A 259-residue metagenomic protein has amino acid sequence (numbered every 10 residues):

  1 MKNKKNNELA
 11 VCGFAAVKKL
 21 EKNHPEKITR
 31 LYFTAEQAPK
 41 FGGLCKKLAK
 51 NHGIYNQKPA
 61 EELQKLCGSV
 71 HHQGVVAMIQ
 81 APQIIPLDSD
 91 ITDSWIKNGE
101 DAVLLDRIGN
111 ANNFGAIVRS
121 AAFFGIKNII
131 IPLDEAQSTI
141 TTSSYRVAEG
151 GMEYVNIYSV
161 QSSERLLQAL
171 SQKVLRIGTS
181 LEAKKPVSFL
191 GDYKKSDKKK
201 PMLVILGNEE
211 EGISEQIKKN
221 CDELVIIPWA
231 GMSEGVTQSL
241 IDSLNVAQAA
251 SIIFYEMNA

Functional and structural regions predicted by a protein language model:
M1-D93, A259: N-terminal positively charged helical leader segments and presequences
G13, D106, N113, S214 (+1 more regions): Active-site helix-initiating loop/hinge in glycosyltransferases
A15, E26, F33, Q37 (+2 more regions): RNA substrate-binding interface of SAM-dependent RNA methyltransferases
K18, F123, S143-G151, E215-A259: Structured adenosyl-cofactor binding patch, chiefly the S-adenosyl-L-methionine
K40, A136-S143, E211-N220: Short, glycine/polar-rich helix-capping loops at beta-to-alpha or helix-loop-helix junctions that flank or form
P59, D106, P132-L133, Q161 (+1 more regions): Short beta->alpha connector loops at strand-helix junctions that form conserved, small/polar/Pro-enriched
Q73-V75, R146-G150, K194-K198: Short, hinge-like loop/turn segments at secondary-structure boundaries
R176-D242: Active-site/ligand-binding-proximal alpha/beta "capping" segment
